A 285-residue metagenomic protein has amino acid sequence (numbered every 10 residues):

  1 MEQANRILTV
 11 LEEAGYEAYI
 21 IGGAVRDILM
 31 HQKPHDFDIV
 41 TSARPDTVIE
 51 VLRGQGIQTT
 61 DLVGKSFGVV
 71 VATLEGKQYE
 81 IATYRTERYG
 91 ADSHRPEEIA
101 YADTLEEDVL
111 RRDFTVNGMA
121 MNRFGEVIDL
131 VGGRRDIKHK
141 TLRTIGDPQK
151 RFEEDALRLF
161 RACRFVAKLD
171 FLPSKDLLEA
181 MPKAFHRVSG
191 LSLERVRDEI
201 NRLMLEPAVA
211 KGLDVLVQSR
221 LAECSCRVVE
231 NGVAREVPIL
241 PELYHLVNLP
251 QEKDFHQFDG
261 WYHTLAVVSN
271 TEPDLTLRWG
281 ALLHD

Functional and structural regions predicted by a protein language model:
M1-D285: Catalytic cores of the polymerase beta-like nucleotidyltransferase superfamily and closely associated nucleotide
